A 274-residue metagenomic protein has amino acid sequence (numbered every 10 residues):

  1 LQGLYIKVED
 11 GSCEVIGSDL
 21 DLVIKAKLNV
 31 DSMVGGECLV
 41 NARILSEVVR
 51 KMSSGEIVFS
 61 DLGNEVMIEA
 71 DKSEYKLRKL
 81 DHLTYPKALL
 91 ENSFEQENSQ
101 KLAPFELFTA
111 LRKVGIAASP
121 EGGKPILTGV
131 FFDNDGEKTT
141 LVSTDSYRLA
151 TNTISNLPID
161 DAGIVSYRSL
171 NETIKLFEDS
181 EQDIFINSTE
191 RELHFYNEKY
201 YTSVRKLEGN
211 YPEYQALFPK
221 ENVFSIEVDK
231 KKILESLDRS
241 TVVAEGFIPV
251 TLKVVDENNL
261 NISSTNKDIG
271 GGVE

Functional and structural regions predicted by a protein language model:
L1-E274: Structural preference for solvent-exposed beta-strand-turn elements and adjacent flexible terminal/loop segments within
